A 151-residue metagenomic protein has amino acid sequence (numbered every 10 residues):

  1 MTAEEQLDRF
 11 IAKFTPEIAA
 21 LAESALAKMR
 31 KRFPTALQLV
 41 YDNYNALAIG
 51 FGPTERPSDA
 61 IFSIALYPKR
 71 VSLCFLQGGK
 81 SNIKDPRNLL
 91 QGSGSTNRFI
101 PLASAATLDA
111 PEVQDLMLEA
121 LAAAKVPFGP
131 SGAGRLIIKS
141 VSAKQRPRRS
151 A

Functional and structural regions predicted by a protein language model:
M1-A151: Charge-dense, helix-prone N-terminal extensions
